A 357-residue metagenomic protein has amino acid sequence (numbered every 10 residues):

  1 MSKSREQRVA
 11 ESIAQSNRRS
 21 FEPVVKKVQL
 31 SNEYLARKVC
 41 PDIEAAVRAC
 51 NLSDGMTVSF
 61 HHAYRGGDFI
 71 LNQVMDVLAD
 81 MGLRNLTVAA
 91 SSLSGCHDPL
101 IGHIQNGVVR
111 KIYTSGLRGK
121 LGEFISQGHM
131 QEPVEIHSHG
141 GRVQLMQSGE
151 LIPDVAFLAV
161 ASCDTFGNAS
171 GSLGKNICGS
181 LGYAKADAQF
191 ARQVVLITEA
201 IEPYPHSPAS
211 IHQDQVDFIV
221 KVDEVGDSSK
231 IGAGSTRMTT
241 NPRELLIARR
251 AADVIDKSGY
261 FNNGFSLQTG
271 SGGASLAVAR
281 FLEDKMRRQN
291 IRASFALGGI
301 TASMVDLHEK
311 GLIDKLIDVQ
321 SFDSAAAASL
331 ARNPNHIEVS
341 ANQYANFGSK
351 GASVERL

Functional and structural regions predicted by a protein language model:
M1-L357: Conserved alpha/beta enzyme-core scaffold
